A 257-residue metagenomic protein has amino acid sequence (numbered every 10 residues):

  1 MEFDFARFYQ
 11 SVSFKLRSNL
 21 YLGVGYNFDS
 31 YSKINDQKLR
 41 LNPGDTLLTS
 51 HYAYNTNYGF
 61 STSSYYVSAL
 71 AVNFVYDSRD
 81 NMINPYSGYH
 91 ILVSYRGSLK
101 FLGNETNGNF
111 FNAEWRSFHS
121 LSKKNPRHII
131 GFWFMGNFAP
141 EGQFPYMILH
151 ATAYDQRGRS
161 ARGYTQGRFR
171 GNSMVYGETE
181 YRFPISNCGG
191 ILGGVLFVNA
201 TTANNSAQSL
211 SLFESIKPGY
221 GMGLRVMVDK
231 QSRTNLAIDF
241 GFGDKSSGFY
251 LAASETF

Functional and structural regions predicted by a protein language model:
M1-Y66, A71, G167-G171, R233-A237 (+1 more regions): Gram-negative/organellar outer-membrane beta-barrel architecture
F5-S13, Y21, K33, V67 (+8 more regions): Membrane-embedded beta-strand positions in outer-membrane beta-barrel channels/transporters
F14, Y26, Y76-S78, G97 (+5 more regions): Residue-level signature of outer-membrane beta-barrel architecture
N19-L22, S32, N81-I83, S122-N125 (+2 more regions): Repeated loop/turn-to-beta-strand initiation elements of outer-membrane beta-barrel proteins
V24-S30, R40, Y89-G97, A113 (+6 more regions): Transmembrane beta-barrel strands of outer-membrane/channel proteins
K38-L48, N109-N112, Y146-D155, L210-I216 (+1 more regions): Flexible, surface-exposed loop regions and adjacent strand-edge segments of Gram-negative outer-membrane beta-barrel
T56-F60, S98-G103, R162-Q166, S206-L212: Extracellular loop and loop/strand-boundary signature of outer-membrane beta-barrel proteins
L70-N73, R79-N187, I191: C-terminal outer-membrane beta-barrel translocator/porin domains of Gram-negative envelope proteins and their
